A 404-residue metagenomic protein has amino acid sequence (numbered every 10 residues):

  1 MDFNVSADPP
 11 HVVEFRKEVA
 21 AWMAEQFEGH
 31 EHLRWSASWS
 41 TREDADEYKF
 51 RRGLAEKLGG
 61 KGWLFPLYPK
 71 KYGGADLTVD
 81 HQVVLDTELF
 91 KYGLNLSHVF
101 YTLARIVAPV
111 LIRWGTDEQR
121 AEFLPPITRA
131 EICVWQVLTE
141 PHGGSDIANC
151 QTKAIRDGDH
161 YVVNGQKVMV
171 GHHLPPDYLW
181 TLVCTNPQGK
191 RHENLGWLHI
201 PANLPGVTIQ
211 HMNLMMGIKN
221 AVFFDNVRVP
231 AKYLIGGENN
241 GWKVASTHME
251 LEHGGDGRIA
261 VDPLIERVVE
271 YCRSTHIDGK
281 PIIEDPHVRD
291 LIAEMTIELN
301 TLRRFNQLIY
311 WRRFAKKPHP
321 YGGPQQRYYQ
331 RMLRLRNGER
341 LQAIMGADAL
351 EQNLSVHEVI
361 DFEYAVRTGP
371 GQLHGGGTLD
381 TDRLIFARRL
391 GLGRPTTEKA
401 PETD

Functional and structural regions predicted by a protein language model:
M1-V99, E122-R129, C133, P281 (+3 more regions): Amphipathic, small/basic residue-rich leader segments at the start of a protein or domain
D2-V5, D80, V84-L85, I106 (+2 more regions): Glycine-rich phosphate/cofactor-binding loops in nucleotide/flavin-utilizing enzymes
F3-P10, L204-L302, Q372: Glycine-rich beta->alpha junctions and the first turn(s) of the following alpha-helix
H32-R42, I277, N300-V356: C-terminal helix-coil-helix/basic helical segment that borders enzyme active sites and/or dimer interfaces and provides
R51-A121, P125-A130, H172-Y178, L299 (+4 more regions): Internal helix-loop-helix
G143-D146, Y161: Hydrophobic, small-residue-rich alpha-helical packing segments that form membrane-like cores
T152-I155: A structural signal for short hydrophobic beta-strand segments in well-ordered beta-sheet cores
D159-H160, N164-T208: A short core secondary-structure module
